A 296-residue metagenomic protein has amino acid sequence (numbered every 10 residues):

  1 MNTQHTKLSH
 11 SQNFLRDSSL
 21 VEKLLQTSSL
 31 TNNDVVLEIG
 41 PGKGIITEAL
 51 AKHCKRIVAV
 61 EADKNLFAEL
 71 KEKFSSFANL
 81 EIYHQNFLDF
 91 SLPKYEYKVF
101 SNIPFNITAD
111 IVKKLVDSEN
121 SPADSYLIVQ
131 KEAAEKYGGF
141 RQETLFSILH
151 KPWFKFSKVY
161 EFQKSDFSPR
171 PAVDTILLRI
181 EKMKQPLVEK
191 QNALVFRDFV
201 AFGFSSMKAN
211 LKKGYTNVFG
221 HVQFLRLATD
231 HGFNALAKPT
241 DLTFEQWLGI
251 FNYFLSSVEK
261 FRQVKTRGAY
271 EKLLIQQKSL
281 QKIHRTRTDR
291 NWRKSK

Functional and structural regions predicted by a protein language model:
M1-F202, G249, Y253-R287: Catalytic cores of RNA-modifying enzymes
I176, I180-K184, V188-R226, D230-F254: An accessory alpha-helical subdomain
W292-K296: Mixed-charge, low-complexity intrinsically disordered regions
